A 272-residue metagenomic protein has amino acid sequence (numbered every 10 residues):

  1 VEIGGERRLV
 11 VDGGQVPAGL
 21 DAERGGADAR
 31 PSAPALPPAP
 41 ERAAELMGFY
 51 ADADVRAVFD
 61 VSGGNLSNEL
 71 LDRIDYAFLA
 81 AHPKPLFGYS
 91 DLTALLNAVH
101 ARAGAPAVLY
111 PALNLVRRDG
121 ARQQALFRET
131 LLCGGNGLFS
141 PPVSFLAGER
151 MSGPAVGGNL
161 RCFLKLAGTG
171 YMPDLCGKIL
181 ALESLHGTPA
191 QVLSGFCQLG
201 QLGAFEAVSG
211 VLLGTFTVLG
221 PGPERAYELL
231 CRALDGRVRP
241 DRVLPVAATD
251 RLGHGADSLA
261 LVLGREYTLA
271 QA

Functional and structural regions predicted by a protein language model:
V1-Y50, L164: N-terminal glycine-rich anion-binding loop in soluble enzyme alpha/beta folds
V10, A35-L146: Active-site histidine-anchored catalytic micro-motif
D12-G14, G88, V208-T215, A247: Short internal beta-strands
P17, P38-A43, S194-L199, R225-R232: Charged helix-capping and loop-helix junction motifs
S62-N65, G187, T217, L252: Short glycine-rich anion-binding loops that position phosphate/pyrophosphate groups of nucleotides and phosphorylated
Q124-G200: ATP/pyrophosphate-binding catalytic subdomain of soluble kinases
T215-A272: ATP/nucleoside-binding phosphotransfer catalytic cores, i.e., glycine-rich phosphate-binding loops
